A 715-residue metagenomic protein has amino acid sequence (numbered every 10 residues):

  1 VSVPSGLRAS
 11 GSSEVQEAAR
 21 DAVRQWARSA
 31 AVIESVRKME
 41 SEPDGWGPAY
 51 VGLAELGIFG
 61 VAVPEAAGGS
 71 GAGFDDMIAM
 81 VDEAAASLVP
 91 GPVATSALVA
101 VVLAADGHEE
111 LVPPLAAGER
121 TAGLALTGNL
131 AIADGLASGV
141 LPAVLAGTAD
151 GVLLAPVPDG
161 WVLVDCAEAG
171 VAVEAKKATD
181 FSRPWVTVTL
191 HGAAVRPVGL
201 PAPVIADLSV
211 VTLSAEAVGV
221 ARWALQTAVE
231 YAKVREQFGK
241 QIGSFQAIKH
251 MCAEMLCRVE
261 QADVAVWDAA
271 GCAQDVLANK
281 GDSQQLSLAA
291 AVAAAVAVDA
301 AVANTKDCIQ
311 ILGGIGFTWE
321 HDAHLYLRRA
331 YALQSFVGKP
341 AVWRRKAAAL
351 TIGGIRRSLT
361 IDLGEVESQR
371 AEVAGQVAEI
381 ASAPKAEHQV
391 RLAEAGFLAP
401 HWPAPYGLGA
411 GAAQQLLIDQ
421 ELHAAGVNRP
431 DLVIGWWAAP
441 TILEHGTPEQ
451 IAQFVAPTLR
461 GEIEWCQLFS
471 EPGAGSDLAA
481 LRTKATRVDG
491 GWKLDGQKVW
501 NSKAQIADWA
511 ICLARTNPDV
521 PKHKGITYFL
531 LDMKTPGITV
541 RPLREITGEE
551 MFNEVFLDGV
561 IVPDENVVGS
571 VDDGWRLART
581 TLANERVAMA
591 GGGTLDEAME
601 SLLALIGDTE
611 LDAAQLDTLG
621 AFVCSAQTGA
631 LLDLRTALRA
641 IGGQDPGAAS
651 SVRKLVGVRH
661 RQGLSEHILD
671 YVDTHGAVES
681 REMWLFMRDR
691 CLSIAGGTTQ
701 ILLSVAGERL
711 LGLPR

Functional and structural regions predicted by a protein language model:
V1-V93, V342-V433, L443, Q453 (+4 more regions): Amphipathic, small/basic residue-rich leader segments at the start of a protein or domain
S2-A9, A79, G314-A378, A413 (+4 more regions): Glycine-rich phosphate/cofactor-binding loops in nucleotide/flavin-utilizing enzymes
V3-L7, V32-S41, V229, Q237 (+4 more regions): C-terminal helix-coil-helix/basic helical segment that borders enzyme active sites and/or dimer interfaces and provides
S5-D21, A85-A86, V173-E260, D362-G364 (+6 more regions): Glycine-rich beta->alpha junctions and the first turn(s) of the following alpha-helix
G91-G107, P430-E449, G475: N-terminal glycine-rich flavin-associated loop
A117-N129, A155, G461-F469, L513: A short, Trp-centered hydrophobic/proline-enriched beta-strand micro-motif
S138-K176, D495-R541: A short core secondary-structure module
L225, K240-S244, I248-I355, R681: Extended, hydrophobic interaction surfaces within ordered domains
